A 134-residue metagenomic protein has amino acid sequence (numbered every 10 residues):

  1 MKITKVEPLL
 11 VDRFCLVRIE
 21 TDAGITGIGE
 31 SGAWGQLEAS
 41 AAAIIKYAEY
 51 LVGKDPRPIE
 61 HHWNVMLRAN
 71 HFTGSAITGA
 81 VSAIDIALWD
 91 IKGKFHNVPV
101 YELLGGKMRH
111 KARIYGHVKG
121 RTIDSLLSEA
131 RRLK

Functional and structural regions predicted by a protein language model:
M1-I28, G32: Structured beta-strand/loop patches that form or line metal/cofactor-binding pockets in enzymes
V6-E7, L103-L104, A130: A generic local secondary-structure boundary/capping motif
D12, I84-D85, S125: Residue-level preference for nonpolar/small residues embedded in alpha-helices
E20-F95: Metal- or metallocofactor-binding catalytic centers and their adjacent structured scaffolds across diverse enzyme
A23, F95-V118: N-terminal small/glycine-rich loop or linker at the start of catalytic domains across soluble metabolic enzymes
A69, A87-V98, G106-K107, R121 (+1 more regions): Mid-sequence acidic-hydrophobic segments that form the walls of catalytic/ligand-binding cavities or oligomerization
H110-K134: Metal-dependent enolase-superfamily TIM-barrel catalytic cores that perform enediolate-based chemistry
